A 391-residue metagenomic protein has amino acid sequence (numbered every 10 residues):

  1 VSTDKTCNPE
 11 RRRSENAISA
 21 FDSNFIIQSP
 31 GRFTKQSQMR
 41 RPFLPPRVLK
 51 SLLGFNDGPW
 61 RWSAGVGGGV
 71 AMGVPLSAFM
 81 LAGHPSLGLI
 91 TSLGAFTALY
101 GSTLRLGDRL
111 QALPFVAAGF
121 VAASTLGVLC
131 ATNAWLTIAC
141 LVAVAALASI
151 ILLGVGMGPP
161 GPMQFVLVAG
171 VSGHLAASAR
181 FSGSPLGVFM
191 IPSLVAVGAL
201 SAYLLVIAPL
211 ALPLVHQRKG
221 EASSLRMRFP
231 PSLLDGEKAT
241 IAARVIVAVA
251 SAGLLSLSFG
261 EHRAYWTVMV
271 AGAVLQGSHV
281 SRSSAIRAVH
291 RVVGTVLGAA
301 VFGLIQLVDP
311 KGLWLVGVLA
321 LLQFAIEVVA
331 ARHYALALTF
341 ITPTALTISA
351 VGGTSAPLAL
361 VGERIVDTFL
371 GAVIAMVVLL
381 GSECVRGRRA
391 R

Functional and structural regions predicted by a protein language model:
S2, C7, R11-S14, S19 (+2 more regions): Low-acidity, Ser/Thr- and Arg-rich intrinsically disordered low-complexity segments
N24-S29, F33-T339, I348-R391: Alpha-helical transmembrane segments and their membrane-interface boundaries that form or gate the permeation pathway
